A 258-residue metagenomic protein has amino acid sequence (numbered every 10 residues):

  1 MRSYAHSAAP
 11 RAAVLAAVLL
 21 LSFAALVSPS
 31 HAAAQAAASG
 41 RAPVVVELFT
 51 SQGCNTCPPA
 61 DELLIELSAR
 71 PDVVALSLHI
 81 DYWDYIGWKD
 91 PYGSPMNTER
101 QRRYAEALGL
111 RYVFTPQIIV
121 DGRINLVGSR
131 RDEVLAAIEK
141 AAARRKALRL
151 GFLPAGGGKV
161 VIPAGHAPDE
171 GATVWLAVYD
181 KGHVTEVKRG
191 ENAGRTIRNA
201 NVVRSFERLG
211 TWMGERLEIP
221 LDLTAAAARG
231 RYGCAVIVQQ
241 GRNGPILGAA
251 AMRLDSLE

Functional and structural regions predicted by a protein language model:
M1-P10: N-terminal secretory signal peptides that target proteins for export/translocation
H6-S7, S39, L176: Juxtamembrane/transmembrane-helix boundary motifs in multi-pass membrane proteins
P10-R11, L15, Q35: Intrinsically disordered, low-complexity repeat/linker tracts enriched for polar/charged residues
A13-S28: Bacterial N-terminal signal peptides
A32-Y112: Active-site-proximal cofactor/substrate-binding loop regions of enzyme domains
L78-D81, D121, A155: Short loop/turn motifs enriched for small/polar and acidic residues
P91-F114, R123-E258: Short, conserved sequence motifs used for protein processing/export or organelle targeting and for catalysis
I118: Ligand-binding face of N-terminal immunoglobulin V-set domains in extracellular IgSF glycoproteins
